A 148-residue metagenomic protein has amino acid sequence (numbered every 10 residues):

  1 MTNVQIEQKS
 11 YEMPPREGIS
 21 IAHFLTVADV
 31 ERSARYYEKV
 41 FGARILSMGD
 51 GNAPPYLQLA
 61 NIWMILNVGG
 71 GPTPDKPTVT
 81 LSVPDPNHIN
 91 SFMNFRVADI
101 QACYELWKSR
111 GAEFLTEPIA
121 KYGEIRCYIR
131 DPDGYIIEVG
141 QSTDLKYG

Functional and structural regions predicted by a protein language model:
T2-A22, R44-F95, A102-R130, Q141-G148: Vicinal oxygen chelate
R32-S33, D99-C103: Short phosphate-engaging motifs
S33-E38, W107, G134: Conserved active-site tyrosine of GNAT-family acetyltransferases
